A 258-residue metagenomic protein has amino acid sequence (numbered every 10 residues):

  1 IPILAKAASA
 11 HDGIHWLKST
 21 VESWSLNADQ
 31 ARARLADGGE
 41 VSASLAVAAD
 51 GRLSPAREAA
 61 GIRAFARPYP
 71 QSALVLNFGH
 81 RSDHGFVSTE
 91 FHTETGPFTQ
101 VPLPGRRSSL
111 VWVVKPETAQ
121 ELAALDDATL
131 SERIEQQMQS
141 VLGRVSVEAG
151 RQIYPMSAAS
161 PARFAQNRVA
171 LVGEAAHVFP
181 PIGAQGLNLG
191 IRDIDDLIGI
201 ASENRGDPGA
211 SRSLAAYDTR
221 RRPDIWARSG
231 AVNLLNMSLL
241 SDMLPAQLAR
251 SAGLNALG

Functional and structural regions predicted by a protein language model:
I1-S9: Active-site-adjacent segment of FAD-dependent monooxygenases/related oxidoreductases
D12-W16, N27, A36-S42: Glycine-rich phosphate-binding loop signature in dinucleotide/nucleotide-binding domains
W16, A48, L171-V172: A structural signal for the hydrophobic beta-strands that form the central parallel beta-sheet of Rossmann-like
L17-A31: A conserved short coil-to-beta-strand element within the FAD-binding core of flavoproteins
K18-E22, A36, R52: Conserved SAM/SAH-binding loop
Q30-R32, G39-E40, L45-R151, M156: Conserved FAD-binding catalytic core of PHBH/FMO-like flavoproteins
Q120-G209: FAD/FMN-dependent oxidoreductases across multiple families
G199-G258: C-terminal helical "tail/cap" subdomain of flavin- and related membrane-associated enzymes
